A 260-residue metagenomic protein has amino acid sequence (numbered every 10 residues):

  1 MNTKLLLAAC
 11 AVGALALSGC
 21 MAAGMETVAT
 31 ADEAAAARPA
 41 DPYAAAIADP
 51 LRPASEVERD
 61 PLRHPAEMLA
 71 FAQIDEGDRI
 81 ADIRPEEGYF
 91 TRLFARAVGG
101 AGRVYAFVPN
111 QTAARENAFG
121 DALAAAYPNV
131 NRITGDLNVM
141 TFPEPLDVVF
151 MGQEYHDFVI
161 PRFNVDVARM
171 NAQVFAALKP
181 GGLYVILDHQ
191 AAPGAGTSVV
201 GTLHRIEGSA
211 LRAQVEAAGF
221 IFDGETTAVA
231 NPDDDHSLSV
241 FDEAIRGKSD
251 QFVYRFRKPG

Functional and structural regions predicted by a protein language model:
L17-G19: C-terminal motif of bacterial Sec signal peptides marking the signal peptidase cleavage site
M21-A23: Bacterial signal peptide processing site
Y43-F71, D75: Class I SAM-dependent methyltransferase Rossmann-like catalytic core, especially the SAM/SAH-binding loop
G77-E86: Conserved class I S-adenosyl-L-methionine
A95-R96, V165-P180: A short glycine-rich, Lys/Arg-flanked "PGG" loop and its adjoining helix->strand segment in the class I
M140-F150: A short acidic, Gly/Pro-enriched loop at the edge of an enzyme's catalytic core that lines a small-molecule cofactor
G181-H189: Conserved beta-strand signature within the Rossmann-like core of class I S-adenosyl-L-methionine
D233-G260: Core SAM-dependent methyltransferase catalytic element
